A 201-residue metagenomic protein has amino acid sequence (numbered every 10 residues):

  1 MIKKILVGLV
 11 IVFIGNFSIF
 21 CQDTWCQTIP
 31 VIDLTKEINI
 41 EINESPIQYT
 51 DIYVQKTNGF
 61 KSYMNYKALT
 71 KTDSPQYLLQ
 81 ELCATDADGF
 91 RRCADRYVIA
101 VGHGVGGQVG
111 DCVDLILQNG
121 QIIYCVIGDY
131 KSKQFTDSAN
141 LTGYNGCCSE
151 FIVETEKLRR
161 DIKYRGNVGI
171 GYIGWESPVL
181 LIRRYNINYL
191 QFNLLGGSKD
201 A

Functional and structural regions predicted by a protein language model:
M1-D23: Sec-dependent N-terminal signal peptides of Gram-positive bacterial secreted proteins and lipoproteins
D23-A201: Solvent-exposed, well-ordered loop and adjacent helix/strand elements within mature globular domains that form
